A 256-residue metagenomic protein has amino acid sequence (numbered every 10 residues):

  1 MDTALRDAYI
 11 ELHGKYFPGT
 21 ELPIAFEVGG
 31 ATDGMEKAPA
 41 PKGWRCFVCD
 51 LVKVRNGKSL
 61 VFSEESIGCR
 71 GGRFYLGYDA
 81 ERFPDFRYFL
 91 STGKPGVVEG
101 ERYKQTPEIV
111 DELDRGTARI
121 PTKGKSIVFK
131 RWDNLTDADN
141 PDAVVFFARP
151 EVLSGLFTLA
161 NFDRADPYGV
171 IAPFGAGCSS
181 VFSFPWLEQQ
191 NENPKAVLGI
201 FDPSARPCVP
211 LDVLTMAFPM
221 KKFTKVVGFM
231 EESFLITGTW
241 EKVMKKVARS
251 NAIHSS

Functional and structural regions predicted by a protein language model:
A4-S256: Acidic, serine/proline-rich low-complexity intrinsically disordered regions
